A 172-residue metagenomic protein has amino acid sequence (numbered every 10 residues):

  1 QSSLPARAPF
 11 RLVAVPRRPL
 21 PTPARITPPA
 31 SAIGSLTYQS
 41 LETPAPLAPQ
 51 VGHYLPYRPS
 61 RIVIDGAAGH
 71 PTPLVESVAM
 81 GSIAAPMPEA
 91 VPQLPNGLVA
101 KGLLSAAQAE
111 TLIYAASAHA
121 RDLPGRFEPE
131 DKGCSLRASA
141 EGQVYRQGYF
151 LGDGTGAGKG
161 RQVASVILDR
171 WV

Functional and structural regions predicted by a protein language model:
S2-N96: N-terminal accessory nucleic-acid engagement/regulatory domains that precede and modulate ATP-driven motor cores
R7, R11, R17-R18, R25 (+7 more regions): Arginine residue identity/basic-tract feature
P73-L151: Conserved pre-motif I regulatory segment
Y114-S117, K159-V172: Walker A/P-loop NTP-binding motif
Y145-V166: Walker A/P-loop
